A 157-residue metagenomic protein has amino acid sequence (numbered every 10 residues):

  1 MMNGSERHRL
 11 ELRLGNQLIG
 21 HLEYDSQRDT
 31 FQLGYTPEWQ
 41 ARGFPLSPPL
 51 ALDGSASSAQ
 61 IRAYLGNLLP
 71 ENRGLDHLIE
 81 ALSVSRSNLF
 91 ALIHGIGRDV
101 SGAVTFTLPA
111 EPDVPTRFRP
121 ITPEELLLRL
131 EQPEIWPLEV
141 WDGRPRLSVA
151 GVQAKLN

Functional and structural regions predicted by a protein language model:
M1-N157: Phosphate/dinucleotide-binding and metal-coordinating scaffold of catalytic cores in nucleotide-dependent enzymes
